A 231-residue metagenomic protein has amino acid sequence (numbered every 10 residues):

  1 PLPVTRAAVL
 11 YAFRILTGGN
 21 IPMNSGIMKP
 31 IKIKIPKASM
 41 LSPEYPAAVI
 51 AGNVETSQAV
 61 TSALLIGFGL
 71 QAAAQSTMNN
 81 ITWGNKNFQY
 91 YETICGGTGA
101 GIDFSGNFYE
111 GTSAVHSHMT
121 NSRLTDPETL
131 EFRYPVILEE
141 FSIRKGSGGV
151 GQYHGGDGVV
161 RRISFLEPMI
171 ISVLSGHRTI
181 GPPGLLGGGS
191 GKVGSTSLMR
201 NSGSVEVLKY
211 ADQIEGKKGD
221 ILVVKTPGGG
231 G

Functional and structural regions predicted by a protein language model:
P1-G231: Glycine/proline-enriched, intrinsically flexible loops and inter-domain linkers
